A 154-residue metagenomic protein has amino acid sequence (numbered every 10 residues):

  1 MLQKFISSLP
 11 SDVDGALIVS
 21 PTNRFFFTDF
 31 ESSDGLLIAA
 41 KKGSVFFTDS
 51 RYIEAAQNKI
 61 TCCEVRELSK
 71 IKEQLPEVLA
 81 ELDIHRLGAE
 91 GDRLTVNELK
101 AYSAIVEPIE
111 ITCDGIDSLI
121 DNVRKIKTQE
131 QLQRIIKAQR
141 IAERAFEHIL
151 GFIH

Functional and structural regions predicted by a protein language model:
M1-A80, R140-A145: N-terminal accessory/capping or targeting/presequence segment of soluble
K70-H154: Flexible, acidic/His-enriched mid-domain "rim/lid" segments that flank
